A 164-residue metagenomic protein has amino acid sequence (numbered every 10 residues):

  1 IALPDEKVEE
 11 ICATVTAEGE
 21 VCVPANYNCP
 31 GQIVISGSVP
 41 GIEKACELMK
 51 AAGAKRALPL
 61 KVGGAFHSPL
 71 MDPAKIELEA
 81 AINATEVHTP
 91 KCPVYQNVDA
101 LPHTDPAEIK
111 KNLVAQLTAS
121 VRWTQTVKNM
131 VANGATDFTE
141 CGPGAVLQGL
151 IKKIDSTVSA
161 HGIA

Functional and structural regions predicted by a protein language model:
I1-A119: Alpha/beta catalytic cores of group-transfer enzymes, especially the acyltransferase/condensing modules of polyketide
A80-A164: Acyltransferase/transacylase module recognition
